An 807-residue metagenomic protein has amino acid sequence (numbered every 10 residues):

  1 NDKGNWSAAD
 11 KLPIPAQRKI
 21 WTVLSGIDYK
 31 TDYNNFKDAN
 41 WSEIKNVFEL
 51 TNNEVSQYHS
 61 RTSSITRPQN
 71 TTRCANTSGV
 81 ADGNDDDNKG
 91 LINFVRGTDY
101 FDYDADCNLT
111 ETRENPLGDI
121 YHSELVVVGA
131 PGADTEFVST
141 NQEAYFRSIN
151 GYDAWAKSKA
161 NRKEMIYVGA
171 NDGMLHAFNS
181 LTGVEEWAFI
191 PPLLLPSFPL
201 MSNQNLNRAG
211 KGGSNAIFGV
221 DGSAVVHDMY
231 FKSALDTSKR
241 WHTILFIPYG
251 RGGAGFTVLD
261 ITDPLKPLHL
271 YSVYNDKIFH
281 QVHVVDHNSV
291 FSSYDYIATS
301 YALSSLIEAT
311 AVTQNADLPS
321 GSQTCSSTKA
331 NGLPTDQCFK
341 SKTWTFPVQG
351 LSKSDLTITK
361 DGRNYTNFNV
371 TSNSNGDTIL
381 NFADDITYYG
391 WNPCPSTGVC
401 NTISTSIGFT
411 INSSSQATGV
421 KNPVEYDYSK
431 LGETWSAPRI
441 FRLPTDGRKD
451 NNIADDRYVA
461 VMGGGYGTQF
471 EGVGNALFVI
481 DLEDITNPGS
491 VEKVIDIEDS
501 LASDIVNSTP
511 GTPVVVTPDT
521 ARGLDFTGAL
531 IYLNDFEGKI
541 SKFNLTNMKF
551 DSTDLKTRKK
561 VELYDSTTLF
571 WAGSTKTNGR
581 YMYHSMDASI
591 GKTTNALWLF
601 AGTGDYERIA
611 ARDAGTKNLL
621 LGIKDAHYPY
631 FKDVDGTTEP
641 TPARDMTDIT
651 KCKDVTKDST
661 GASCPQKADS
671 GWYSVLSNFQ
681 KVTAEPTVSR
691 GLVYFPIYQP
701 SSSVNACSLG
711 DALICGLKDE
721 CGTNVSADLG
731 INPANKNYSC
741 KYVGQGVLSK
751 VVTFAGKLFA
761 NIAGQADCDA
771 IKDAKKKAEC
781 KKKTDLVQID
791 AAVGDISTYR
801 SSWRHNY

Functional and structural regions predicted by a protein language model:
N1-F339, T343-Q349, L356, R363-I379 (+2 more regions): A fold-level detector for beta-propeller and closely related beta-sheet-rich head/sensor domains
I403-I411: Short, aromatic- and glycine-rich surface loops/edge beta-strands on solvent-exposed regions
